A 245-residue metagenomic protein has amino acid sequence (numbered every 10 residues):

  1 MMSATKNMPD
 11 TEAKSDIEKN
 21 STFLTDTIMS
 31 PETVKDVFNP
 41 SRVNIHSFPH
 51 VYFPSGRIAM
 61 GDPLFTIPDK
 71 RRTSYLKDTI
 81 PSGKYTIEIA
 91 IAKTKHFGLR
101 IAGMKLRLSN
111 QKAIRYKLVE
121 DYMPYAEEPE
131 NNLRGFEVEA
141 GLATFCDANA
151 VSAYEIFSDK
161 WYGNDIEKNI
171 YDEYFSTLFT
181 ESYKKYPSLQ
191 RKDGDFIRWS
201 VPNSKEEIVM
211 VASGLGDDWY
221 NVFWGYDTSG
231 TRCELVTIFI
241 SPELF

Functional and structural regions predicted by a protein language model:
M1-F245: Intrinsically disordered, low-complexity acidic regions enriched in Pro/Ser/Thr
